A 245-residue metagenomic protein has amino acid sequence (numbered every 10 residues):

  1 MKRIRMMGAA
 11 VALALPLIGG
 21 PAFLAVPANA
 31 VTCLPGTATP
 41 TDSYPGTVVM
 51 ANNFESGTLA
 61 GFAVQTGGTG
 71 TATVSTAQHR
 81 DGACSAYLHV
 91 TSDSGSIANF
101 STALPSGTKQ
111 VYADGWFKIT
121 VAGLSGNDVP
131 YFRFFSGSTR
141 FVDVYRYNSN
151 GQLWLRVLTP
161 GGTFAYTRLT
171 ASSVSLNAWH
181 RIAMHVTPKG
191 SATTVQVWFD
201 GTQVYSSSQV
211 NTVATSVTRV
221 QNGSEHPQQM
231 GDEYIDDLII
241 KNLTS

Functional and structural regions predicted by a protein language model:
M1-A30: Secretory targeting and sorting signals
V31-T66: Extracellular carbohydrate-recognition regions
E55-S94: Extracellular glycan-recognition surfaces and repeat-rich motifs
S85-Y112, T163-L169: Secreted extracellular polysaccharide-interacting domains
V129-V157: Glycan-recognition/cleft segments
T159-R181: Short, aromatic/His-centered strand-loop micro-motif at the edge of beta-sheets
N177-P188, V197: Short tryptophan-centered beta-strand motifs in secreted/extracellular beta-sheet-rich domains of glycan-recognition
S207-D237: Flexible glycan-contacting loops in extracellular carbohydrate-active proteins
